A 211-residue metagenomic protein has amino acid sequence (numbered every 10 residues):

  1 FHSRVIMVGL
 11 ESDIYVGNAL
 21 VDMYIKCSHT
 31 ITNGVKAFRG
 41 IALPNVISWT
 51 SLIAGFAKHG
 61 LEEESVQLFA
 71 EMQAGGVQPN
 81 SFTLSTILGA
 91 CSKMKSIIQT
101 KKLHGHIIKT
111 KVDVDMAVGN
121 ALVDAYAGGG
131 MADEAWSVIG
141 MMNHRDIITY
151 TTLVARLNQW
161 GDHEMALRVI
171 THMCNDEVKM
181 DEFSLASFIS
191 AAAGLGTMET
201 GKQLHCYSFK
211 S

Functional and structural regions predicted by a protein language model:
F1, N33-A37, L68, L103 (+3 more regions): Alpha-helical solenoid repeat scaffolds, predominantly canonical TPR units
D13, G17-N18, G34, N45-T50 (+13 more regions): Pentatricopeptide repeat
T30-I31, H59-E62, I97, A132 (+2 more regions): TPR-repeat structural position
K58-S85, C91-S96: Hydrophobic or amphipathic alpha-helical targeting/insertion segments
